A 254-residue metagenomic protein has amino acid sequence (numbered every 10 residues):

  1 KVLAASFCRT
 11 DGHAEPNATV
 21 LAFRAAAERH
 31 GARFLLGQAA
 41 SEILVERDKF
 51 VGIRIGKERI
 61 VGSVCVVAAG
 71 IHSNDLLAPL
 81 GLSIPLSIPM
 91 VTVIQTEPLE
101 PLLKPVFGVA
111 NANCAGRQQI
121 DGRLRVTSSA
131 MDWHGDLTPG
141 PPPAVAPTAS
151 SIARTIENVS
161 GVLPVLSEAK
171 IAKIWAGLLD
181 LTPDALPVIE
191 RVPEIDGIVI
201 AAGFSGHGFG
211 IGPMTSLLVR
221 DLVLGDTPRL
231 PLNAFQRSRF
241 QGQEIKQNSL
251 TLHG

Functional and structural regions predicted by a protein language model:
K1-L36, E42-K49: Flavin (FAD/FMN) cofactor-binding and adjacent substrate-gating region of FAD-dependent oxidoreductase domains
K1-V2, L44-V51, L181-A185, E194-I195: A short, glycine/Asx- and small/polar-enriched loop/turn that sits immediately N-terminal to a beta-strand
C8-H13, P143-A144, S205-F209: Glycine-rich "substrate-gating" loop/helix at the edge of Rossmann-like oxidoreductase active sites
T10, G56-K57, A110: Short strand-coil-strand connectors
S41-V61, C65: Conserved beta-strand-loop-beta-strand element in the redox core of flavoprotein oxidoreductases
E58-K104: Central helical "cap/lid" subdomain
E100-G197: Active-site lid/adjacent beta-loop-alpha segment flanking the redox-cofactor pocket in flavoenzymes
E157-G254: C-terminal catalytic lobe of FAD-dependent flavoproteins
